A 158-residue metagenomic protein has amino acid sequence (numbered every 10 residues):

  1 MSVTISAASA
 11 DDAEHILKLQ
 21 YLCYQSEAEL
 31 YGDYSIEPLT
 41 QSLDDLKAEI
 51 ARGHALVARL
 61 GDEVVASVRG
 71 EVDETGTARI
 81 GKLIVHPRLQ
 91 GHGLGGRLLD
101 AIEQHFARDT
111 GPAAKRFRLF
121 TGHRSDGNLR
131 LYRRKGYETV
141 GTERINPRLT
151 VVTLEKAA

Functional and structural regions predicted by a protein language model:
M1-T4, A158: Short, low-complexity, intrinsically disordered N-terminal peptides in bacterial proteins
A10-A13, L17-R88, G96-G111, H123 (+2 more regions): Acetyl-CoA-dependent GNAT
G93: Glycine-rich phosphate-binding loop
K115, E138: Short acidic/polar active-site loop segments enriched in Thr and Asp
R118-L129, I145-L149: Conserved beta-strand-loop-alpha-helix junction that forms the acyl-donor binding cleft
Y132, Y137: Conserved active-site tyrosine of GNAT-family acetyltransferases
